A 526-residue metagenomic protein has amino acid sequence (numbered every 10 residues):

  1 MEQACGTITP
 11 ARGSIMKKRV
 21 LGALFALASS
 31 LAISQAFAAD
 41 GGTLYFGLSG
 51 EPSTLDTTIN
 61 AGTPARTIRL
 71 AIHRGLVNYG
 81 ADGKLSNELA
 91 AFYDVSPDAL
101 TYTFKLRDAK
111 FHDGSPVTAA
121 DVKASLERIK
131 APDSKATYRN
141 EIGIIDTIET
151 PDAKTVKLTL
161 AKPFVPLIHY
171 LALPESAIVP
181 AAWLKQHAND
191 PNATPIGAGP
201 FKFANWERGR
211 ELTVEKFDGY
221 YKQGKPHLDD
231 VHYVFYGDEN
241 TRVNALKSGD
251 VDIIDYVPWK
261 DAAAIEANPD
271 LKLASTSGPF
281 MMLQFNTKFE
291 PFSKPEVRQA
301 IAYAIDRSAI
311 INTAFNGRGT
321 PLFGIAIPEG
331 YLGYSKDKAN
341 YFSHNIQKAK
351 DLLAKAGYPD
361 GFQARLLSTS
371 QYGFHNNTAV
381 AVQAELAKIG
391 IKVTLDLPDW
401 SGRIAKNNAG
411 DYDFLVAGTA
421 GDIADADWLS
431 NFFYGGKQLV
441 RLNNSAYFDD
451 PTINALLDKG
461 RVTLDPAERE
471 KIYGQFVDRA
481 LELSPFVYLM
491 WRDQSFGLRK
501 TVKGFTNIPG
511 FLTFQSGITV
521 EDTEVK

Functional and structural regions predicted by a protein language model:
A39, R139-A182, N205: Surface-exposed binding/hinge segments that line and control ligand-binding clefts or catalytic entry sites
G47-P97, E127, T194-G197: N-terminal lobe/hinge region of extracytoplasmic solute-binding protein
G50-R66, L89-A91, S115, T137-Y138 (+4 more regions): A structural "hinge/loop" feature
K84, A172-P226, D230, N240 (+2 more regions): Gly/Pro-rich hinge or "lid" segments in bacterial periplasmic/extracellular proteins
A91-K135, P151, K157, A245 (+1 more regions): Aromatic- and charge-enriched surface segment that lines or borders ligand/interaction sites
V165, E207, E211, A274 (+4 more regions): Detector for C-terminal structural segments
F201, T320-K355, G373-H375: Structural transition elements
G219-A263, Q383, K392-T394: Ligand-site clamp/hinge motif
